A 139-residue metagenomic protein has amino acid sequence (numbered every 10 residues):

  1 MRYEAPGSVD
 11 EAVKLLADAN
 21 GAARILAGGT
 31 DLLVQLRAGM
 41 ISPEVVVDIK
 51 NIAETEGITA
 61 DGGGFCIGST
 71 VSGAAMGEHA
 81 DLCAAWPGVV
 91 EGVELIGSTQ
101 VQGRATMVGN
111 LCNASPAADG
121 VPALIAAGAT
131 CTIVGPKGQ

Functional and structural regions predicted by a protein language model:
M1-Q139: C-terminal structural segment of proteins
